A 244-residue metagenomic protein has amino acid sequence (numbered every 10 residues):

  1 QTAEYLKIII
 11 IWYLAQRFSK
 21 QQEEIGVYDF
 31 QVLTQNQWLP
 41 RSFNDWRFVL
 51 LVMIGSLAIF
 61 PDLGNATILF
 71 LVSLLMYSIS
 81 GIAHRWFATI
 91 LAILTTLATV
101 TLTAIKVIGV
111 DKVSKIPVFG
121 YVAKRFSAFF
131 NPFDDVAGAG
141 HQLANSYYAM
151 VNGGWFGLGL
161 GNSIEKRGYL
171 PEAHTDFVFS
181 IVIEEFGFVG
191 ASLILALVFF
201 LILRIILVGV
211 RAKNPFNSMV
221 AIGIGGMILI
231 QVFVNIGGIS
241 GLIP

Functional and structural regions predicted by a protein language model:
T2-G138, S180-G238: Hydrophobic alpha-helical transmembrane segments of multi-pass inner membrane proteins, especially in bacterial systems
M53-I54, L143-N145, W155-G159, L193: Generic detector of short, locally flexible boundary/turn motifs and exposed helical patches
G64, G140, G159-S163: Glycine-centered flexibility motif
V136-Y147: Hydrophobic alpha-helical transmembrane segments
Y147-V189: Long extracytoplasmic/lumenal interhelical loops at the membrane interface of multi-pass membrane proteins
I239-P244: Extracellular/periplasmic helix-loop-helix junctions in multi-pass membrane proteins
